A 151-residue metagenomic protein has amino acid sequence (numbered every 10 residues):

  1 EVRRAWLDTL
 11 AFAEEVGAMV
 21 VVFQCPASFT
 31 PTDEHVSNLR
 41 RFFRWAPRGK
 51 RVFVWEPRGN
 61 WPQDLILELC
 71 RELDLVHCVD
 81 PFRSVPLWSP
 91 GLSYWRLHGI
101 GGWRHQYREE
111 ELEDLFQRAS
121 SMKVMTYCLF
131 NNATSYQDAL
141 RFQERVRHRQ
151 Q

Functional and structural regions predicted by a protein language model:
E1-Q151: Residues lining hydrophobic/aromatic ligand-binding pockets adjacent to catalytic sites
